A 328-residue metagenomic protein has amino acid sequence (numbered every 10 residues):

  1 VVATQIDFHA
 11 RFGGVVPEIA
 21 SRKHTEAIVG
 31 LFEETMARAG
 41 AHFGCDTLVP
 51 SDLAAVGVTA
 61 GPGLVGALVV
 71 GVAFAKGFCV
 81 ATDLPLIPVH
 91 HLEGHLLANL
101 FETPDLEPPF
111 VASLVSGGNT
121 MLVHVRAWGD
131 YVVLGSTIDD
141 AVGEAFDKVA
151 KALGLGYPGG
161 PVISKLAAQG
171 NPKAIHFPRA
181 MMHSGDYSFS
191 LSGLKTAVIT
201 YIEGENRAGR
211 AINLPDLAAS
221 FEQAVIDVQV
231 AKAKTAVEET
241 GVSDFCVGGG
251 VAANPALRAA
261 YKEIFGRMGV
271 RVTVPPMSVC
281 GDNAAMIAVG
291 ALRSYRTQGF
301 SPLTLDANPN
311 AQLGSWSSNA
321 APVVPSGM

Functional and structural regions predicted by a protein language model:
V1-P62, H91, H95, L217: N-terminal beta-alpha supersecondary unit
T47-L48, S164-F245, P255-M268, Y295 (+1 more regions): A contiguous, well-structured pocket-lining segment that forms one wall/lid of small-molecule binding clefts in soluble
V58-G61, F78, S116-G118, F245-N254: Glycine-rich beta-strand-to-loop/alpha-helix junction loops that act as flexible
A60-T82: DPxDG-like acidic metal-binding loop motif
P88-V89, K262-M286, S301: Conserved phosphate-binding/catalytic loops in two-lobed NTP-binding clefts
V89-V111, G290: Conserved phosphate-binding catalytic cores of ATP/NTP-utilizing and phosphoryl-transfer enzymes
H90-E93, P104, A127-N171, K195-E205: Glycine-rich phosphate-binding loop plus the immediately following alpha-helix
A112-L114, T120-H124: Short beta-strand scaffold segments in enzyme catalytic cores
